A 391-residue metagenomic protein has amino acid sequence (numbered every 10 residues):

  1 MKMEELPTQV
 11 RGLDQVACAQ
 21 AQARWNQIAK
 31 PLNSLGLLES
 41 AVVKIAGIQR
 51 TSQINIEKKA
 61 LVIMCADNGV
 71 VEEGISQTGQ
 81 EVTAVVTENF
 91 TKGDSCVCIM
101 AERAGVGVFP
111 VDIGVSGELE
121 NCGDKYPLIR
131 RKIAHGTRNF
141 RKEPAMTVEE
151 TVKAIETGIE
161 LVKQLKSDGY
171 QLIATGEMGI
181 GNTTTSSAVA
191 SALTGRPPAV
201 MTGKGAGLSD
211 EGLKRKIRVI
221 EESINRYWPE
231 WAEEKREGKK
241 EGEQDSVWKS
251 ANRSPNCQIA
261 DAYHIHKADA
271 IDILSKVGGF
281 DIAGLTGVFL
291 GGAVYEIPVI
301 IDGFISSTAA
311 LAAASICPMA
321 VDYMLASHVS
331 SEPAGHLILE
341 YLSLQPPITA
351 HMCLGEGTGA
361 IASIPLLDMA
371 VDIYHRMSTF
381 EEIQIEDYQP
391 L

Functional and structural regions predicted by a protein language model:
M1-G238, E243, W248, N256 (+1 more regions): N-terminal loops that bind phosphate or other acidic moieties and the adjacent beta-alpha structural core
